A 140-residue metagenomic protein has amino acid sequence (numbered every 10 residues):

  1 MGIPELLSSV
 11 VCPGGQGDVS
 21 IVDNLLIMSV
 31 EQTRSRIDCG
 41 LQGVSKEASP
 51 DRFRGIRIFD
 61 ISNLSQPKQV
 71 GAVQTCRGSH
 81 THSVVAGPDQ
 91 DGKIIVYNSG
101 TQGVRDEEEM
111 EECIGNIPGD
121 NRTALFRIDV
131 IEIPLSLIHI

Functional and structural regions predicted by a protein language model:
M1-I138: Feature marking well-ordered beta-strand scaffolds used for ligand recognition
